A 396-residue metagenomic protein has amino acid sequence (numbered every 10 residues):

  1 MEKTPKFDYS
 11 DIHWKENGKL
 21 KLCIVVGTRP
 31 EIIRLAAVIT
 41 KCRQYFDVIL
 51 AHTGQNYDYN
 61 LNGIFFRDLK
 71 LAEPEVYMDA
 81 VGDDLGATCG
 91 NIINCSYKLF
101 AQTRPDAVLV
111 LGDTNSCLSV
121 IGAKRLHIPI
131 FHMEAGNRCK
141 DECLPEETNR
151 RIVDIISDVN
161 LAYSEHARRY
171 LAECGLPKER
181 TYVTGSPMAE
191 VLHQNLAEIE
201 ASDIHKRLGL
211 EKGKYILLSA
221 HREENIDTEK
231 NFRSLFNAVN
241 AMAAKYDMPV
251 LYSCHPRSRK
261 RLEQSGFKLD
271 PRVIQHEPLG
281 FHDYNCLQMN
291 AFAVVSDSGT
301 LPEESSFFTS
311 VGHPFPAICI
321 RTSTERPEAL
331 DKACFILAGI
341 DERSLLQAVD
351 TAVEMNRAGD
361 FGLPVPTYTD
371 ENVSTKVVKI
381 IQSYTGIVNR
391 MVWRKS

Functional and structural regions predicted by a protein language model:
M1-M248, S258-S396: Nucleotide-activated sugar donor-binding and catalytic core shared by glycosyltransferases and related lipid-linked
